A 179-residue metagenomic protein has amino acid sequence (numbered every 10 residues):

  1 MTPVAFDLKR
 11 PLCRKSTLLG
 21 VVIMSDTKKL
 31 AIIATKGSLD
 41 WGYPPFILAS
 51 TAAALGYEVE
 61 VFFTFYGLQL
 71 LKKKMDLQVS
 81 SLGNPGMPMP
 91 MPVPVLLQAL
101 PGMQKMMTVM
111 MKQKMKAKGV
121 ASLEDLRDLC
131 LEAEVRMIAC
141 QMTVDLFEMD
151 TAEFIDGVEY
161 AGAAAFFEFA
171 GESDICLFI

Functional and structural regions predicted by a protein language model:
P3-I23: Short, Lys/Arg-enriched N-terminal segments with co-localized hydrophobic residues within the first ~10-30 amino acids
T27-L30: Extreme N-terminal starter segment of soluble prokaryotic enzymes
I32-G42, L71, K114-K118: Short, glycine-rich nucleotide/cofactor-binding loops
Y43-L55, V61: Histidine-anchored nucleotide/phosphate-binding helix
V59-F65, I138-Q141: Short internal beta-strands
G67-S81: N-terminal beta-loop-helix "entrance" segment that forms/cooperates in small-molecule cofactor or anionic ligand
V79-M115, G119: A glycine-rich helix N-cap at a beta->alpha junction
Q104-Y160, A165-F167: A charged, amphipathic interaction segment
